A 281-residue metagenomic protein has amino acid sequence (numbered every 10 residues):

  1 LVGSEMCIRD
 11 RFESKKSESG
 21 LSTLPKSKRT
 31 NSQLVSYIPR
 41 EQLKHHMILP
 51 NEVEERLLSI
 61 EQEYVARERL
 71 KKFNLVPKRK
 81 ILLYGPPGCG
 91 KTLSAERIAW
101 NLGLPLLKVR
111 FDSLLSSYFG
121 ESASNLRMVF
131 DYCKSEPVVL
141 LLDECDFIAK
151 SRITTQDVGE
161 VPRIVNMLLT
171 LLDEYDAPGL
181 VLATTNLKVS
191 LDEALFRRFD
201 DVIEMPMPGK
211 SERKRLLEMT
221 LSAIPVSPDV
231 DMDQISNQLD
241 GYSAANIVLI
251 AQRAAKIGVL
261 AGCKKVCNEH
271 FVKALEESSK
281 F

Functional and structural regions predicted by a protein language model:
L1-I8: Short, small-residue-biased leader/transition segments that mark boundaries at the very start of proteins
D10-M47, N51, L58-S59: Conserved ASCE P-loop NTPase core motifs with emphasis on AAA+ ATPases
S17-L24, A66, L70, V181 (+4 more regions): Charged, solvent-exposed alpha-helical segments that act as regulatory interaction surfaces
P25-R29, N51, T185, S211 (+1 more regions): Alpha-helix N-cap/helix-start motif at coil-to-helix transitions, marked by capping-box chemistry
Q33-S36, V226-S227, L249-Q252: Short acidic alpha-helix initiation/capping motifs at coil-to-helix transition points, especially at protein N-termini
L43, D231, V266-C267: A diffuse structural propensity rather than consistent per-protein peaks
I48-S236: Walker A/P-loop NTP-binding motif of AAA+ ATPase domains
A223, N237-F281: AAA+ ATPase "lid" subdomain C-terminal helix
